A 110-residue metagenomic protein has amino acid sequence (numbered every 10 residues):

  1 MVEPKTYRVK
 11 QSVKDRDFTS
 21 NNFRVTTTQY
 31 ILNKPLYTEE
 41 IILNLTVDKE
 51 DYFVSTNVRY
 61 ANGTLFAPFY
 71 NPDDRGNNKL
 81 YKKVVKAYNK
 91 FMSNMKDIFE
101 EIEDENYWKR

Functional and structural regions predicted by a protein language model:
M1-D17, N21, E100, Y107-R110: Terminal, regulation- and interaction-focused segments at domain boundaries
V2, Y52-R110: Intrinsically disordered, low-complexity regulatory regions enriched in serine/threonine/proline and acidic residues
P4, R8, N44-V47, F53-S55: Terminus-proximal functional modules
T6, Q11, S20, N33-P35 (+3 more regions): Short, flexible coil/linker segments at or flanking structured domains
D15-D51: Amphipathic, interaction-prone secondary-structure segments
